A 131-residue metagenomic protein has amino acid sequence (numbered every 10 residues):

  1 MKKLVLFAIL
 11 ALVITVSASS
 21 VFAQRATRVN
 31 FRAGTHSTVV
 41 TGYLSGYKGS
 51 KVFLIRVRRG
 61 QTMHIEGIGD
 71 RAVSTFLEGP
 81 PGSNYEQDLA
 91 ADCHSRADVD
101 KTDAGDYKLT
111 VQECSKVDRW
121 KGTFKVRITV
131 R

Functional and structural regions predicted by a protein language model:
M1-K2: N-terminal secretory signal peptides that target proteins for export/translocation
L6-F7, G105: Short amphipathic alpha-helical "recognition" segments used for binding
F7-V16: Bacterial N-terminal signal peptides
S20, F76-E78, K121: Short linear functional motifs in flexible/disordered or boundary regions
V21-L54, R59-Q61, R131: Non-catalytic extracellular/lumenal accessory regions of secreted precursors
Q24-R32, F53, D106-R131: C-terminal edge strands of extracellular/lumenal beta-sandwich accessory domains
S45-C114: Acidic, Ser/Thr/Pro-rich low-complexity intrinsically disordered segments
